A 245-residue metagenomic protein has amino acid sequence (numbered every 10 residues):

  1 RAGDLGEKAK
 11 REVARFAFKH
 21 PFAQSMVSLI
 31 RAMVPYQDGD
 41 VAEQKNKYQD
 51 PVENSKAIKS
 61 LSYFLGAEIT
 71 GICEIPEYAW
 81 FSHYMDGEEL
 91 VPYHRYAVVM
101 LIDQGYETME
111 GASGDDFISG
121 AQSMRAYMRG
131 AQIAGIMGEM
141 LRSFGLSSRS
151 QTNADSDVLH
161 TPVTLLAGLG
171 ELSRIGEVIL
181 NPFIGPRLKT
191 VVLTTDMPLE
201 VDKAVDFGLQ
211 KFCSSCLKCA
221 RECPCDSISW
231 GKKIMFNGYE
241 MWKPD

Functional and structural regions predicted by a protein language model:
R1-I69: Iron-sulfur (Fe-S) cluster-binding modules
K59, E68-D245: Catalytic cores of enzyme domains
